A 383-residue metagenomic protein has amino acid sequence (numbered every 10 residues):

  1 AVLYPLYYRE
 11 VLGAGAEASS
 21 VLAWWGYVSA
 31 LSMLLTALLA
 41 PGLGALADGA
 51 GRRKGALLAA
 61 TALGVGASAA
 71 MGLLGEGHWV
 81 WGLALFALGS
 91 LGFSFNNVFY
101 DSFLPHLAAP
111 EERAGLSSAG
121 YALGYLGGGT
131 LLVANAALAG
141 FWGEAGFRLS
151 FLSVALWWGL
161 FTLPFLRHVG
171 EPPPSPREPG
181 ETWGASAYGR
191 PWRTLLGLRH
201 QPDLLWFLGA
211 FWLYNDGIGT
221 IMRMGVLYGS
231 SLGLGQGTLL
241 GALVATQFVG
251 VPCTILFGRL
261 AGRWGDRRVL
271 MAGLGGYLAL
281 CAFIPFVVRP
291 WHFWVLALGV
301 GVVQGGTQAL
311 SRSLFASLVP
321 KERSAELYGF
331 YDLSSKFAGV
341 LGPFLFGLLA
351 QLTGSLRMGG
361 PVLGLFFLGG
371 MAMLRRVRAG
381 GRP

Functional and structural regions predicted by a protein language model:
A1-M33, D203-G235, L239-A242: Helix-loop boundary and gating motifs at the non-cytosolic
A18-V21, A137-L156, L348-F367: A membrane-interface helix-boundary motif in multi-pass transporters
L38-R52, P252-D266: Helix-to-loop junctions at the C-terminal end of transmembrane segments in multipass secondary transporters
G55-A70, R268-F283: Structural signature of the two symmetry-related core transmembrane helices
G72-L85, P285-A297: Helix-loop junctions at membrane interfaces in 12-TM secondary transporters
G115-N135, D332-G342: Glycine-rich segments within core transmembrane alpha-helices of 12-TM secondary carriers
L131-G140, L156-S175, M373-V377: C-terminal membrane-cytosol helix-exit motif in multi-pass small-molecule transporters
E171-L208: Juxtamembrane intracellular "pre-TM" segments in multi-pass secondary transporters
